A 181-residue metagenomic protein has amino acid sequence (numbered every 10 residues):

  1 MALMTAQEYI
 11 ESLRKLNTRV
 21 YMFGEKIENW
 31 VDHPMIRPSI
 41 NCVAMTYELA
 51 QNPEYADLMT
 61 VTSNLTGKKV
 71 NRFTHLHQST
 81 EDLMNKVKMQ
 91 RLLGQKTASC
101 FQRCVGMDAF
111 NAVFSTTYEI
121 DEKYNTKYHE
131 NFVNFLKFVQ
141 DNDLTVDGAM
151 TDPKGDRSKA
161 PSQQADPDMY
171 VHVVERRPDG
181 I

Functional and structural regions predicted by a protein language model:
M1-L49: N-terminal-proximal low-complexity accessory segments that begin disordered and transition into the first
K15, R19, L49-A56, D141-G148: Intrinsically disordered or highly flexible coil/loop and linker segments, enriched in small and charged/polar residues
M22-D32, P53-G67: Short secondary-structure junction/hinge motifs that connect adjacent elements
R37-S39, V43-M45, P53, T60 (+1 more regions): General N-terminal targeting signals
M45-Y47, P53-E54, H172-E175: Glycine-rich loops and low-complexity Gly/Arg-rich segments that provide flexible linkers or classic glycine-based
M59-I181: Glycine-rich flavin
